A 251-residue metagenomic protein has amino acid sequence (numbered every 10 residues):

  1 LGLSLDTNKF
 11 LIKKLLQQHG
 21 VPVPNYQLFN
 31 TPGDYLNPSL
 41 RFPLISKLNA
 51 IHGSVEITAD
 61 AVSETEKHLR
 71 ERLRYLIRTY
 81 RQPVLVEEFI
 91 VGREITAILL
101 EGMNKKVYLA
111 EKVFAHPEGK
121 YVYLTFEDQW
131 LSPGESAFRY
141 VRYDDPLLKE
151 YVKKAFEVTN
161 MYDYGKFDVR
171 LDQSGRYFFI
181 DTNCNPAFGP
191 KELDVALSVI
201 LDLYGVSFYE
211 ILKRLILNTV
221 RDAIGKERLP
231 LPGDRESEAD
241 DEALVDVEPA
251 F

Functional and structural regions predicted by a protein language model:
G2-L3, S63, Y143, F188: Residue-level marker of alpha-helix boundaries and capping positions
L3-L85, V91-G92, K149: Active-site nucleotide/adenylate-binding loops and adjacent lid/helix of ATP-dependent enzymes
V23-P24, Q82-V84, K105-Y108, Y162-D163 (+1 more regions): Short, structured loop/turn "capping" segments at alpha-beta junctions
L44, E101, K112-F114, N183-P186: Short beta-strand elements
N49-I51, L131, N185-A187: Short connector loops/turns at beta-strand edges and beta->alpha or beta->beta junctions
E64-E150, L171-F178: Phosphate-binding site of ATP-dependent enzymes
R142-F251: ATP-dependent carboxylate activation and anion-phosphoryl transfer catalytic cores that bind Mg-ATP to form
